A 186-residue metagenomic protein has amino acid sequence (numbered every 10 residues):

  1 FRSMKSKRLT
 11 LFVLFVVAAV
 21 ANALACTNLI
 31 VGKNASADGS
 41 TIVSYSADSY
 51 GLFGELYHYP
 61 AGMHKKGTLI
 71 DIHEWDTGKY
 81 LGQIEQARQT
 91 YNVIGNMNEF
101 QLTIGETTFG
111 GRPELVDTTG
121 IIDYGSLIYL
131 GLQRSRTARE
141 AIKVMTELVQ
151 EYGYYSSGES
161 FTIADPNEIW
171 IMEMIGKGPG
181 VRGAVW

Functional and structural regions predicted by a protein language model:
F1-L11: Bacterial N-terminal signal peptides that target proteins for export
L9-L14, S160: Intrinsically disordered and other compositionally biased segments
L14-F15, L130: Generic anion/oxyanion-binding catalytic loop in active/binding sites
V17-A25: Sec/Tat signal peptide C-region and signal peptidase I cleavage site
C26-Y124, V144-W186: A contiguous strand-loop segment
V116-D117, S126-S135: Second-shell loop/turn segments in exported
